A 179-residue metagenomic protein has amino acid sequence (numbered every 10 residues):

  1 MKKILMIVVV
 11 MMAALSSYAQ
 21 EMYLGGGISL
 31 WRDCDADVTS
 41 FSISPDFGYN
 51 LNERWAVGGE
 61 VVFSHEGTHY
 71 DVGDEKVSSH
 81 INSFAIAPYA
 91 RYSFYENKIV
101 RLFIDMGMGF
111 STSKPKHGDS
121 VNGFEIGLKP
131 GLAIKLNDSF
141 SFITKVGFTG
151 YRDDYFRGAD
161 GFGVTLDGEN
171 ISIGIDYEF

Functional and structural regions predicted by a protein language model:
M1-I4, A19-Q20: Positively charged n-region of N-terminal signal peptides that target proteins for export
L5-M12: Sec-dependent signal peptide hydrophobic core
M12-A19: Sec/Tat signal peptide C-region and signal peptidase I cleavage site
A19-R32: Transmembrane beta-strand segments of Gram-negative outer membrane beta-barrel proteins
I28-L30, F41, G48-K129, I134-F142 (+2 more regions): Gram-negative (and chloroplast) outer-membrane scaffold detector with strong preference for beta-barrel transmembrane
D35-V38, K116-S120, A159-G161: Short, solvent-exposed loop/turn segments at secondary-structure boundaries
D153-Y155: Membrane-helix boundary connector in multi-pass membrane proteins
D160-E169: Individual transmembrane alpha-helices with interfacial aromatic-anchor signatures
